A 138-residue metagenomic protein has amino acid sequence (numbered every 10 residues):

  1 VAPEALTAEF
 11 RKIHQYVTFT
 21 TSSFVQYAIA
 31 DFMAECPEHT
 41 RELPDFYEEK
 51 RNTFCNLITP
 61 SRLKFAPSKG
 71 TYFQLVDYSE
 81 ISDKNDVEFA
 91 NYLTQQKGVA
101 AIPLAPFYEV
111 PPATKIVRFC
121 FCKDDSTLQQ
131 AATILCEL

Functional and structural regions predicted by a protein language model:
V1-L138: PLP-dependent class I/II
